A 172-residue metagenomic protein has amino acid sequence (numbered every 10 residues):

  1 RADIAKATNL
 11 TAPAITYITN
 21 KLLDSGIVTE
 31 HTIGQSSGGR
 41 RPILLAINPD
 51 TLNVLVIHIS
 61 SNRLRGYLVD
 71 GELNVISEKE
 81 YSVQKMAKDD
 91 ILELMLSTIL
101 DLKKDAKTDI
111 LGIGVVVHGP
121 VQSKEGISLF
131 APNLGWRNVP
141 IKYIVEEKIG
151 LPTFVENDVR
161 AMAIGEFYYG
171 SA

Functional and structural regions predicted by a protein language model:
R1-R41, L45, L151, S171: Nucleotide/phosphate-binding catalytic cleft detector across ATP-hydrolyzing and phosphate-transferring enzymes
L10, S61, N157-V159: Short beta->alpha linker loops
T32-G34, D50, L96-D101: Short alpha-helix boundary/capping motifs
G39-E78: Gly/Thr-rich phosphate-binding beta-strand-loop-beta motif of the actin/hexokinase/Hsp70
V75-A172: Glycine-rich phosphate-binding loop and adjoining helix at the ATP-binding site of ATP-dependent phosphoryl-transfer
